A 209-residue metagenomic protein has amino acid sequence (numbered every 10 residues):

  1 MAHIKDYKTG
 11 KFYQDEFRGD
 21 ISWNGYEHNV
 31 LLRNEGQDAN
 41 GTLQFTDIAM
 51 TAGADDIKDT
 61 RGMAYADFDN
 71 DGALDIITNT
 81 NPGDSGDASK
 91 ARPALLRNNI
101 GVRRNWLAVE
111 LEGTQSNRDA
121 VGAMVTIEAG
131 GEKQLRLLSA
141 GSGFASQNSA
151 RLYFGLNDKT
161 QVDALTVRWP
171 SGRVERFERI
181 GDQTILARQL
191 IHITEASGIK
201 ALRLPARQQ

Functional and structural regions predicted by a protein language model:
M1-N24, N81-A88: Short, conserved, GDST-rich strand-edge loop motifs in beta-rich repeat architectures
G25-N29, N34-D38, L43-A64, G72-Q209: Gly/Ser/Thr/Pro-enriched helix-cap/hinge segments flanking short amphipathic alpha-helices
